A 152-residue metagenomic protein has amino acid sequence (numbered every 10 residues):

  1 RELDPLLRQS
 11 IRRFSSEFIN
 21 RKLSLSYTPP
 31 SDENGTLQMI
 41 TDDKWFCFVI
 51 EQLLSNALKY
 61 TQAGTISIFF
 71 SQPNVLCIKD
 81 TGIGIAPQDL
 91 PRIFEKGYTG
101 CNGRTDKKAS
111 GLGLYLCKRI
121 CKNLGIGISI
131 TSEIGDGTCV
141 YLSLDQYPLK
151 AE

Functional and structural regions predicted by a protein language model:
N34-T41: Conserved micro-motifs of the catalytic ATP-binding
A57-L58: Short helix-loop "hinge" at the ATP-lid/N-box region of the Bergerat-fold HATPase_c
A63-V75: Short beta-strand/loop element within the Bergerat-fold HATPase_c
D80: Acidic ATP/Mg2+-coordinating residue in the GHKL
I85-Y98: Short conserved segment of the HATPase_c
Y98-K108: Glycine-rich ATP-lid/hinge loop adjacent to the conserved G-boxes
